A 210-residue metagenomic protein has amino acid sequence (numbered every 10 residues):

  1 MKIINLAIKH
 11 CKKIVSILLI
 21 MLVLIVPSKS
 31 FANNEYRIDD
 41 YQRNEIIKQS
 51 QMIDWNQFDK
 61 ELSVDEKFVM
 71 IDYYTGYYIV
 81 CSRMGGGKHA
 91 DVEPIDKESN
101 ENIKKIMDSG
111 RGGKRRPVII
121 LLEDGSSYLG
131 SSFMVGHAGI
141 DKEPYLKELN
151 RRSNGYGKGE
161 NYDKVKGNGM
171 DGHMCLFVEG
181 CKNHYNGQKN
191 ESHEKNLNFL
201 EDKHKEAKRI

Functional and structural regions predicted by a protein language model:
M1-K9: N-terminal secretory signal peptides that target proteins for export/translocation
K2, L18, I25-P27, I38-Q49 (+3 more regions): Long, non-globular low-complexity/IDR segments in eukaryotic proteins
I4, K29, N161-K164: Intrinsically disordered, low-complexity segments of exported/surface proteins
L6, L18-L24, L62, L121-L122 (+4 more regions): Generic detector of leucine side chains in alpha-helical contexts
K9-A32: Sec-dependent N-terminal signal peptides of Gram-positive bacterial secreted proteins and lipoproteins
A32-Y162: Cell wall/extracellular polymer interaction/catalysis modules
N154, D163, G167-I210: C-terminal partner/receptor-binding element of secreted or periplasmic proteins
